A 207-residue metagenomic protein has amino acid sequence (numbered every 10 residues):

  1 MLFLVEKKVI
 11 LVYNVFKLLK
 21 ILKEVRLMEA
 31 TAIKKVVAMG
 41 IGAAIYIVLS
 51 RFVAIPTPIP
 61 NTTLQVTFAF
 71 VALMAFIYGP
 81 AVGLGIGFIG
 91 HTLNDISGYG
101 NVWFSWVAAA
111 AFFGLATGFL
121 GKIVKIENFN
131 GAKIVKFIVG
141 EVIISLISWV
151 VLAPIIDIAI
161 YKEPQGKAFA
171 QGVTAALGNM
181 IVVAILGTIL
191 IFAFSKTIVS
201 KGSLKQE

Functional and structural regions predicted by a protein language model:
L2-E207: Loop-helix junctions at membrane interfaces
